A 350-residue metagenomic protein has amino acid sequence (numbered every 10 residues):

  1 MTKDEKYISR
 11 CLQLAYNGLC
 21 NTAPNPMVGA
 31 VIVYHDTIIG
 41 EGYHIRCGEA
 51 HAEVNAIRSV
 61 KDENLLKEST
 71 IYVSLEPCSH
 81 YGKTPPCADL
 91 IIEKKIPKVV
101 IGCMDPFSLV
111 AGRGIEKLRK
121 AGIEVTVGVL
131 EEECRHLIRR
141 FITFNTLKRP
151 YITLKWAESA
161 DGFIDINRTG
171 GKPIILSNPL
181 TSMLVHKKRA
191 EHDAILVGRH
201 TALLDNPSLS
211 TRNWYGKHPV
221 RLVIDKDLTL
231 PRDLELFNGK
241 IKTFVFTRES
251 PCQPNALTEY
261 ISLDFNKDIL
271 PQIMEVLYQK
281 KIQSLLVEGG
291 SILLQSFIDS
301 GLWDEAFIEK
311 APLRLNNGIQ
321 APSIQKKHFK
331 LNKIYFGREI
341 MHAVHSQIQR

Functional and structural regions predicted by a protein language model:
T2-I8, L12-P26, E41, K61 (+2 more regions): Enzymes that bind and transform nitrogen-containing heteroaromatic metabolites
T22-D36: N-terminal glycine-rich anion-binding loops that anchor highly charged ligand groups
I32-E133, V220: Zn2+-dependent cytidine deaminase-like catalytic core
S69-S79, L147-E158: N-terminal pre-triad scaffold of radical SAM enzymes
F107-S108, E133-R135, L204, L293-L294: Short secondary-structure capping/turn micro-motifs that flank functional sites
V110-A111, L137-I138, S296, N316: Short Asp/Glu-rich motifs
I115, E131, R135-I138, S182-R189: Hydrophobic, well-ordered secondary-structure segments
I138-R149: Flexible, polar/acidic helix-loop-strand segments at domain edges
